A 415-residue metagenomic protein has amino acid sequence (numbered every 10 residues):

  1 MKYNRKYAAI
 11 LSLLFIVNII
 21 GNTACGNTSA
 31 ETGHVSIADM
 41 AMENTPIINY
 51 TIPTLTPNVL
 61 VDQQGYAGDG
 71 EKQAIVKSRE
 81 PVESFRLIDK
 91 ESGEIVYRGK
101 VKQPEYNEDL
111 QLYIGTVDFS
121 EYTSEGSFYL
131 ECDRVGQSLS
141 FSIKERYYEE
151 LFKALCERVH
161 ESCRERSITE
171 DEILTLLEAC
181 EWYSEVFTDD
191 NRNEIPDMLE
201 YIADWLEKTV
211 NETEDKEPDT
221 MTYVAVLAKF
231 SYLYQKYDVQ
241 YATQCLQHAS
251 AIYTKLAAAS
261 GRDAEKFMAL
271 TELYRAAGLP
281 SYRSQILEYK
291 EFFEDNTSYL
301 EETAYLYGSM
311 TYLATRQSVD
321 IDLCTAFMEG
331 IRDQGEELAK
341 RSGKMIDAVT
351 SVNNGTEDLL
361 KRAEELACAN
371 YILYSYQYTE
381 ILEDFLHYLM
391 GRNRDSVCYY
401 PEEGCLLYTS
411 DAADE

Functional and structural regions predicted by a protein language model:
I20-V35: Sec-dependent signal peptide cleavage junction
I48-K77: Extracellular ectodomain segments of secreted/surface proteins
Y50-L55, S138-R164: Low-complexity, Pro/Ser/Thr- and charge-rich linker/hinge segments at domain boundaries
G68-A74, S78, I88, R98-K144: Ligand-binding face of N-terminal immunoglobulin V-set domains in extracellular IgSF glycoproteins
C132, I173-D190, W205, T222-D238 (+5 more regions): Well-ordered alpha-helical scaffold segments within catalytic/enzyme domains
C132-D133, K153-D215, V226: N-terminal catalytic cores of secreted or lumenal carbohydrate-active enzymes
R164-T169, T213-T220, T254-A264, Y289-Y307 (+1 more regions): Solvent-exposed loop and edge beta-strand segments that line ligand/cofactor-binding and catalytic clefts
Y408-E415: Conserved small/polar residues in nucleotide/adenosyl-binding loops
